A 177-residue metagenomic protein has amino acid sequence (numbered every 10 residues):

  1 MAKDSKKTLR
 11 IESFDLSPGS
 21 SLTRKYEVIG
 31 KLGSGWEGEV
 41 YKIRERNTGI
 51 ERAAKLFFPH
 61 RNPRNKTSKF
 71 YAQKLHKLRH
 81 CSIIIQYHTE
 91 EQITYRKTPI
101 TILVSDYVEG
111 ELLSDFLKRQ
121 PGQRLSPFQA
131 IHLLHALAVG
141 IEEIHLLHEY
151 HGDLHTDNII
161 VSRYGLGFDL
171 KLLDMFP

Functional and structural regions predicted by a protein language model:
M1-S21: Juxta-kinase regulatory segment immediately upstream of eukaryotic protein kinase catalytic domains
I29-G35, V40: Protein kinase glycine-rich loop
R46-T67: ATP-binding glycine-rich loop module of kinase domains
Q86-T101: Short beta-strand micro-motifs within the conserved protein kinase catalytic domain, predominantly in the N-lobe
K97-L112: Conserved short submotifs of the Hanks-type protein kinase catalytic core that shape the nucleotide-binding pocket
L113-R124: AlphaC helix of the protein kinase catalytic domain
L133-L134: Activation segment signature within eukaryotic-like protein kinase domains
H145-S162: Catalytic-loop of the protein kinase fold
